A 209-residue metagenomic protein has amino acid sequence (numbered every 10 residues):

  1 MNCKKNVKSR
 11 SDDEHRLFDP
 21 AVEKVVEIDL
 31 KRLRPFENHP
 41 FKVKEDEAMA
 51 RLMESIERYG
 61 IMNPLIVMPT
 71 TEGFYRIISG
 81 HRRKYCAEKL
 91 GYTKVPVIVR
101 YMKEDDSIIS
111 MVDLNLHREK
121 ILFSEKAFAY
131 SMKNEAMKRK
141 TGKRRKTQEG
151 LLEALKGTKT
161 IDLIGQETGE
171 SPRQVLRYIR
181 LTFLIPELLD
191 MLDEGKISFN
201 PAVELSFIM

Functional and structural regions predicted by a protein language model:
M1-R100, D106-K120: Short, charged/polar connector segments at secondary-structure boundaries
F41-K42, M49-A50, K84-F183, F207: Amphipathic, charge-rich alpha-helical segments that serve as recognition/docking helices
E57, E88, Q166, L192-D193: Short polybasic/polar patches that bind polyanions
R58, L181, E194, F207-I208: Charged, alpha-helical scaffolding/interaction elements associated with membrane systems
P186-A202: Short Lys/Arg-enriched helix C-cap and helix-to-coil transition segments that create basic nucleic-acid-contact patches
